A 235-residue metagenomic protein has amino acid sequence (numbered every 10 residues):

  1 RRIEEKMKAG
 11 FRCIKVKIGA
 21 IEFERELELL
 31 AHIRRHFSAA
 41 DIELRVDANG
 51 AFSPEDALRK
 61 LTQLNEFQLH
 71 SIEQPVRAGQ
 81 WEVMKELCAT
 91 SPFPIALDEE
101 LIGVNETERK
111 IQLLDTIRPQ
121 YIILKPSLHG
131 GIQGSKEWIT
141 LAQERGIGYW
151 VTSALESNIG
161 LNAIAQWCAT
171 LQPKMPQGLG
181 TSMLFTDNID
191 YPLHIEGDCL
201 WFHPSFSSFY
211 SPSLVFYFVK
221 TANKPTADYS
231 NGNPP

Functional and structural regions predicted by a protein language model:
R2-A9, K60-E66: Alpha/beta enzyme core
E4-M7, R12, R35-A40: Acyltransferase donor/substrate-recognition loop-hinge adjacent to the catalytic core
G10, A40-D41, N223, A227-D228: Intrinsic disorder/low-complexity segments
V16, I21-N162, Q166, F185-I195: Catalytic core of soluble alpha/beta enzymes
A154-P235: Flexible C-terminal active-site loop/helix
